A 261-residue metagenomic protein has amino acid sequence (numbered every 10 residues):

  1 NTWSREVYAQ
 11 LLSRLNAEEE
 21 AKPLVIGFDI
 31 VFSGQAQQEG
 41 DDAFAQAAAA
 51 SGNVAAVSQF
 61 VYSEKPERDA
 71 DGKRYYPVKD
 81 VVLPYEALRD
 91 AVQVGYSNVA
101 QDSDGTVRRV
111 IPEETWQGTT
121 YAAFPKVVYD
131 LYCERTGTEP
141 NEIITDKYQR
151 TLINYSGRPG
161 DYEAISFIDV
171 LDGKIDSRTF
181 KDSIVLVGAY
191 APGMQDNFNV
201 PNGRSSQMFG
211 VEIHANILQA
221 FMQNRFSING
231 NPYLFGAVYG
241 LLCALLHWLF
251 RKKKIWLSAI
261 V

Functional and structural regions predicted by a protein language model:
N1-D146, F180-L257: Non-transmembrane functional regions of envelope-associated proteins
G137-D176: Substrate-access "cap/lid" subdomains that shape and gate the entrance to catalytic or ligand-binding pockets
I260-V261: Small-residue-enriched core segments of transmembrane alpha-helices in multipass membrane transport and channel
